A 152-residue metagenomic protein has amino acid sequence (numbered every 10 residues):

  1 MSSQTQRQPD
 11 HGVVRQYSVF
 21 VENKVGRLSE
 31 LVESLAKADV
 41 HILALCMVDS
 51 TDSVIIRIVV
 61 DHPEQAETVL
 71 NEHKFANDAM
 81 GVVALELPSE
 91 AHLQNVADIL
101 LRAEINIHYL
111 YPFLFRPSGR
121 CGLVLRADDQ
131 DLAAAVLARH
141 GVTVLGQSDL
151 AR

Functional and structural regions predicted by a protein language model:
M1-L70, N77-E90, N95-A97, L101-R152: Structural preference for solvent-exposed beta-strand-turn elements and adjacent flexible terminal/loop segments within
